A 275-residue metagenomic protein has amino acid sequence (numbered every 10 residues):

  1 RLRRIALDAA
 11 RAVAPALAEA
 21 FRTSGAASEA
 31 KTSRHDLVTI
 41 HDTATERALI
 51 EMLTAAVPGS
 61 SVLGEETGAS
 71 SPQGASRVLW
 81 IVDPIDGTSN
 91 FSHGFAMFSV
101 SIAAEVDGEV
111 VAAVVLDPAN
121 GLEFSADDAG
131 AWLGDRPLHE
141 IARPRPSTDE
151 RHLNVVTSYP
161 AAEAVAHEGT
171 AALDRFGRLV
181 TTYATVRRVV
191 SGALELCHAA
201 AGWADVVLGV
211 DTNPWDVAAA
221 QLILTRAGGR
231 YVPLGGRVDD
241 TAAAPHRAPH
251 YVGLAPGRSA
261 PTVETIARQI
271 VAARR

Functional and structural regions predicted by a protein language model:
R1-I85, R275: N-terminal subdomain of lithium-sensitive/metallo-dependent phosphomonoesterases centered on the IMPase/IPPase/PAP
V13, L17-A20, D42, L53 (+6 more regions): Residue-level signal for inorganic ion chemistry
T43, R47, E66, P84-G87 (+4 more regions): Generic detector of well-ordered alpha-helical packing
G74-R136: DPxDG-like acidic metal-binding loop motif
V111, L138-I141, D239: Short, isolated positions in well-ordered beta-strands
G130-L133, P137-H139, R258-V263: Short helix-loop capping/hinge motifs at secondary-structure junctions, enriched in acidic/polar residues
R145-R275: An extended, acidic
